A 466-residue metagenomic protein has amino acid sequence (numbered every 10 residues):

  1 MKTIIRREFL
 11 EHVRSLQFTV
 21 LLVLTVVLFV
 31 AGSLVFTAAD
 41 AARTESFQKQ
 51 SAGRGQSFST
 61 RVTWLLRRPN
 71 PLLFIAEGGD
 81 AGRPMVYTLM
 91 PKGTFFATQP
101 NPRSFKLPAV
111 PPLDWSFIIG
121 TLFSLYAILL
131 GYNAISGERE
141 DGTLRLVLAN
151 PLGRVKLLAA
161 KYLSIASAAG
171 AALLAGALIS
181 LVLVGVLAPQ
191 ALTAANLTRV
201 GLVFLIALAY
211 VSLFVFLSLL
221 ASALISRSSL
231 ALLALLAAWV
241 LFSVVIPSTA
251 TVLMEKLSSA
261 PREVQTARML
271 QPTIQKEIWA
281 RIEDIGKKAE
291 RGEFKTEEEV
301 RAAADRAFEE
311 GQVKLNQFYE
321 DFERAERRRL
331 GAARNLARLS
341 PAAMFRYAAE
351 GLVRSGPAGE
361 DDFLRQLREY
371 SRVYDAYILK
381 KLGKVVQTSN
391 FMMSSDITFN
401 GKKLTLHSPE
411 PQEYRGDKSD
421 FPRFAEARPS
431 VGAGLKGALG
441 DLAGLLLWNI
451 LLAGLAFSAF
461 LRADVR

Functional and structural regions predicted by a protein language model:
M1-D114, S229-R466: Transmembrane alpha-helical segments and their membrane-interface loop/helix boundaries that make up the transmembrane
T3-I4, V13, L129-G170, F460 (+1 more regions): Helix-loop-helix units of permease transmembrane domains in multi-pass membrane transporters, especially ABC
Q17, D114, L122, R154-L183 (+3 more regions): Selective transmembrane-helix segments that form parts of the transport pathway or gating/packing helices in multipass
P112-S116, S124-L129, A168, T198-V203 (+1 more regions): Short alpha-helical transmembrane interface motifs in multi-pass membrane proteins
A127-G131, I179, L217, L233-A234 (+1 more regions): Hydrophobic/aromatic residues in alpha-helical transmembrane segments
I179-F204: Membrane-interfacial helix-loop-helix connectors in multipass membrane proteins
G201-I225, L452-A456: Hydrophobic alpha-helical transmembrane segments of polytopic membrane proteins
